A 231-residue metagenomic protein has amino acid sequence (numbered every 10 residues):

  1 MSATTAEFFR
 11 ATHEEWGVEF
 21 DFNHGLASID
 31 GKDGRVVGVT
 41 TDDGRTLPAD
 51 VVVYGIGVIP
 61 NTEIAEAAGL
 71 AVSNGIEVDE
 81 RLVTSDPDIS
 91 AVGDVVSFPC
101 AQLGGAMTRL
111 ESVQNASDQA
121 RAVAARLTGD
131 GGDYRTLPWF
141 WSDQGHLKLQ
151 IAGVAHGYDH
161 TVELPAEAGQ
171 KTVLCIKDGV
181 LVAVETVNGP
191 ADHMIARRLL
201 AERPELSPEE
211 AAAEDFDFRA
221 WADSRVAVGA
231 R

Functional and structural regions predicted by a protein language model:
M1-S28, N115, T136-W141: Rossmann-like dinucleotide-binding cores of NAD(P)H-dependent redox enzymes
E14, V18-E19, L70, A125-G132: Generic secondary-structure signature for well-ordered alpha-helical cores
D21, T40-T41, D143, I176: A general beta-strand register signal
S28-R35: Feature captures the FAD/FMN-dependent oxidoreductase FAD-binding
D30, T40, V78, C175-K177: Hydrophobic alpha-helical segments, especially N-terminal targeting/anchoring helices
R35-T40, R45-D118, A122: FAD-site-proximal beta/loop scaffold in flavoenzymes
V95-M194: Mid-to-C-terminal Rossmann-like scaffold of FAD/NAD(P)H-dependent oxidoreductases
E167-G229: C-terminal auxiliary extensions adjacent to catalytic cores
